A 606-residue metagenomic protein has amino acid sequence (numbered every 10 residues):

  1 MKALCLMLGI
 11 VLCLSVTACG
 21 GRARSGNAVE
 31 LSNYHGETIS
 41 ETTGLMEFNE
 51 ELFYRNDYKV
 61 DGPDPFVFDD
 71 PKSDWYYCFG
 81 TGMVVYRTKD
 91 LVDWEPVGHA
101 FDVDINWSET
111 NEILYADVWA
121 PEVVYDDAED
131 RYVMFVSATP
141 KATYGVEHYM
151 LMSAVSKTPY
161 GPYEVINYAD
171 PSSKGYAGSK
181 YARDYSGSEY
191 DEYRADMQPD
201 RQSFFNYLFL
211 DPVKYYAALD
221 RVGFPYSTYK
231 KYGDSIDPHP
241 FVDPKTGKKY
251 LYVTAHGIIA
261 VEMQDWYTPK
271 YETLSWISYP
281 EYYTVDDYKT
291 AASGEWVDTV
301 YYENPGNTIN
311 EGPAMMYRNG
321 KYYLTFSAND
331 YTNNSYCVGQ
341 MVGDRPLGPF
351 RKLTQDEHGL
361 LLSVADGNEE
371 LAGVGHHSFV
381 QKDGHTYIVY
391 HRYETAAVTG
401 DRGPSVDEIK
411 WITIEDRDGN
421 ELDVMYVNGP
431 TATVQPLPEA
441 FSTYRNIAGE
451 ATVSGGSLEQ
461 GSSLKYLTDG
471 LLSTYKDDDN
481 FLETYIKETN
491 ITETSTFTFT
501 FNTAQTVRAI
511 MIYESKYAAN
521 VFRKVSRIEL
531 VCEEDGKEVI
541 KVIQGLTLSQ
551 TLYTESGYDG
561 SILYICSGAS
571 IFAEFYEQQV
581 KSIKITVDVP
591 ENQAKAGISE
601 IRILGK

Functional and structural regions predicted by a protein language model:
M1-L8: Positively charged n-region of N-terminal signal peptides that target proteins for export
S15-A18: C-terminal motif of bacterial Sec signal peptides marking the signal peptidase cleavage site
R24-V118, Y125-D237, D243-P305, N319-Y322 (+2 more regions): Beta-rich carbohydrate-recognition and catalytic domains
G62-D64, V118-A120, S235-D237, N310-G312 (+2 more regions): Conserved positions at the start
F79, T325, V380, Y387-H391 (+1 more regions): Conserved active-site loop/cleft motifs that coordinate metal ions or position small ligands
T88, M152-T158, S335-R345, L353 (+2 more regions): Non-cytosolic beta-sandwich-type ligand-binding/adhesion modules
P436-T503, S515-F522, G545-L563, R602 (+1 more regions): Disordered, acidic Ser/Thr/Pro-rich linker "stalks" and the adjacent N-terminal cap of the next globular domain
D477-I540, S567-K606: Aromatic, loop-rich ligand-recognition surfaces of beta-strand-rich domains
